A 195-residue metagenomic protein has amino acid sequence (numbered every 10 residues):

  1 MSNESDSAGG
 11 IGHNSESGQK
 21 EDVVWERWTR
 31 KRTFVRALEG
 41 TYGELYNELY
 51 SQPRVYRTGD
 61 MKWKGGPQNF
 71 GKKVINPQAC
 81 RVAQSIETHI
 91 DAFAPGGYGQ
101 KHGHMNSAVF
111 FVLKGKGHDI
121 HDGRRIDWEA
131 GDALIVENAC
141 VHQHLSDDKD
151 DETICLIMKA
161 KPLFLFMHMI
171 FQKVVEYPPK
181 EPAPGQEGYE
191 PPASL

Functional and structural regions predicted by a protein language model:
S2-Q84, K173-E176, K180-L195: A short, N-terminal "cap"/entry segment at the start of jelly-roll beta-barrel domains of the cupin/DSBH fold
G71-N76, E87-G103: Conserved short histidine dyad/triad with adjacent acidic residue
Q78-C80, Q100, L145-S146: Beta-strand elements of modular eukaryotic interaction domains
R81-S85, H104, D150: A generic fold-level signal
F93-G96, H121, W128-D148, M158-K161: Conserved metal-binding segment of the jelly-roll/cupin
Y98-A130, C140: A short beta-strand-loop-beta hairpin characteristic of the jelly-roll/cupin
V109-F111, I135, D150-M169: A short hydrophobic beta-strand segment most commonly corresponding to one strand of the jelly-roll/cupin
R125, A133, L163, V174-E181: Short amphipathic alpha-helical linker/capping segments at the junctions of internal repeats and modular domains
